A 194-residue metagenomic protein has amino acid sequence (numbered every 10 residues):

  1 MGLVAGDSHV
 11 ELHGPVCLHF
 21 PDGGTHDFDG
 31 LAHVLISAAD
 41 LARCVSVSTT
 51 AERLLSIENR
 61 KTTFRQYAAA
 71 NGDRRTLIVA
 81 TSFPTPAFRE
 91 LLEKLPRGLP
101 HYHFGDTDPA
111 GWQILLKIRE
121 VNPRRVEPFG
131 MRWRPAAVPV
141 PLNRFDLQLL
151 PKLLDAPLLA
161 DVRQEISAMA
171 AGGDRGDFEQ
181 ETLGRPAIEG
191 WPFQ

Functional and structural regions predicted by a protein language model:
M1-G98, A110, L116-Q194: Nucleic-acid enzyme cleavage-core boundary/entry regions
H103: Terminal peptide-recognition signature
D106-D108: Acidic/Gly/His-enriched mid-domain segments of enzyme catalytic cores or analogous surface patches that mediate
